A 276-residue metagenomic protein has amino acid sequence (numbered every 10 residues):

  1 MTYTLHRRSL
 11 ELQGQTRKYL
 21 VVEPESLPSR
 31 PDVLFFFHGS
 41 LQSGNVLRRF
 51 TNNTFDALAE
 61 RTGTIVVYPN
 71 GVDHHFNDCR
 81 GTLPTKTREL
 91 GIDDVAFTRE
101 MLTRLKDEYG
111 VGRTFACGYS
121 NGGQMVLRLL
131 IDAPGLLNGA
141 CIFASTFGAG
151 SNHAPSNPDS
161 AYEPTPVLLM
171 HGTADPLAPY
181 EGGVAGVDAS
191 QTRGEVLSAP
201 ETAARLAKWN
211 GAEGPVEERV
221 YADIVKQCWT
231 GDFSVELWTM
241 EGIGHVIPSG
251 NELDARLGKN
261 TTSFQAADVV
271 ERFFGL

Functional and structural regions predicted by a protein language model:
M1-V33, V46-N53, L58-I65, L90 (+7 more regions): A domain-start/cap signature at the N-terminus of enzymes
P31, G39-S43, I243: Active-site glycine-rich loops that stabilize anionic/oxyanionic intermediates across multiple enzyme folds
F36-G39, Y68, T239: Structural cue for short, hydrophobic secondary-structure segments
L41-V46, H74: Serine-hydrolase catalytic-loop signature spanning alpha/beta hydrolases and amidase-signature enzymes
N70-D93: Cap/lid segment of the alpha/beta-hydrolase catalytic domain
K86-E108, R128: Alpha/beta-hydrolase active-site loop
L169-H171, D175: Short beta-strand/loop motif that positions the catalytic acidic residue of the alpha/beta-hydrolase fold
D175-A178, H245-I247: Acidic catalytic loop of the alpha/beta-hydrolase fold
